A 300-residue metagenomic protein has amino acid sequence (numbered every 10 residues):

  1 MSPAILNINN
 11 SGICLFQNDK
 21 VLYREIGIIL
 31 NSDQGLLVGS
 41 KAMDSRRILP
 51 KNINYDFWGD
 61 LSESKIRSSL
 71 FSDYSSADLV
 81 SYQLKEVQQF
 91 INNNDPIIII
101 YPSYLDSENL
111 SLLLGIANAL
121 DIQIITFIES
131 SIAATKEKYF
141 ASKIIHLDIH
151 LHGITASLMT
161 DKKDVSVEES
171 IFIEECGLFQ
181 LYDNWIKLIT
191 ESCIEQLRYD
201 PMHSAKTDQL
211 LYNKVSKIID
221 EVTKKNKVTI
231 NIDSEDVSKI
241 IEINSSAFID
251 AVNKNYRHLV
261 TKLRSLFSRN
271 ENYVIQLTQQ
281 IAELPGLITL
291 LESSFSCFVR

Functional and structural regions predicted by a protein language model:
M1-S32, E137-E168, E221-K227: Gly/Thr-rich phosphate-binding beta-strand-loop-beta motif of the actin/hexokinase/Hsp70
N7-N10, I100-Y104, D148-H150, L277-A282: Structural motif
S11-I100, E168, V222-N226: Conserved phosphate-binding loops in N-terminal lobes of ATP-dependent enzymes of the actin/Hsp70/sugar-kinase
S75-F140: Active-site neighborhood for divalent-cation/phosphate handling
L84-I97, I194-S204, Y256-I275: Phosphate/pyrophosphate-binding loops at sites that engage ATP/ADP/AMP, CoA/4′-phosphopantetheine, polyphosphate
S130-S142, D148, L178, Y182-N184 (+3 more regions): Glycine-rich phosphate-binding/hydrolytic loop that grips phosphoryl groups
T160-S245, Q279: Phosphate-binding glycine-rich/basic clefts of nucleotide- and phosphate-handling proteins, predominantly
E221-R300: Helical "lid/coupling" subdomains associated with nucleotide-phosphate turnover
